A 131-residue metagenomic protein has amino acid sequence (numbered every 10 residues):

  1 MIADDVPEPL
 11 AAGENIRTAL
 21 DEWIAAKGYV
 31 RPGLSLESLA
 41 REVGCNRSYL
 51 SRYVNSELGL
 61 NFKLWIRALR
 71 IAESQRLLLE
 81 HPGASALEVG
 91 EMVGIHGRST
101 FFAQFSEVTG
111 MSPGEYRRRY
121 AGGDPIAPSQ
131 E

Functional and structural regions predicted by a protein language model:
M1-T18, Y29, S56, L60-N61: Short, Lys/Arg-enriched, Trp-marked, Pro/Gly-tolerant hinge/linker segments that flank
A3, P7, A103-E131: …primarily DNA-binding HTH/wHTH and HhH modules…
L20-L34, V54, L58, Q75-A84 (+1 more regions): Basic, amphipathic alpha-helical hairpins
R41-G44, G94-H96: Central "turn" residue of the DNA-binding helix-turn-helix
S51-W65, F105-P113: HTH DNA-binding helix-turn interface
S56-V93, R119-E131: Terminal helix-turn-helix DNA-binding modules in bacterial transcription factors
H81-R117: Sequence-specific DNA-binding recognition helix
